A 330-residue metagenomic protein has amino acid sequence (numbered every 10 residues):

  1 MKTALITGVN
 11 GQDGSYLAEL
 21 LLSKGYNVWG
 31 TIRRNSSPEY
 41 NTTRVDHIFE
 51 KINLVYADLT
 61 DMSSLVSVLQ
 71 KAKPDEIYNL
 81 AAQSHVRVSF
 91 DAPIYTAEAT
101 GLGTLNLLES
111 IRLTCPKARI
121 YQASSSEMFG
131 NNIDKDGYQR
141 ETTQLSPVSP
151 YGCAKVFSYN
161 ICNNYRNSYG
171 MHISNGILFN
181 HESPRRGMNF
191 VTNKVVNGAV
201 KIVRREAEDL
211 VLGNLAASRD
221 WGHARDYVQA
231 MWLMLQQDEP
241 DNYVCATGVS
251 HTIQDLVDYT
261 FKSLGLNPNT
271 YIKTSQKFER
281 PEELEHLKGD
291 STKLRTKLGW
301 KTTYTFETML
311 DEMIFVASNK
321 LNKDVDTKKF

Functional and structural regions predicted by a protein language model:
M1-H181, R225, L235, Y304 (+2 more regions): N-terminal Rossmann-like NAD(P)+-binding domain of SDR-like oxidoreductases, especially those catalyzing
T60, D91, A99-L102, T142 (+8 more regions): Residue-level signal for the nucleotide or nucleotide-sugar donor/cofactor binding architecture
K117, I173, A207, P240-N242 (+1 more regions): Short secondary-structure junction motifs
N132-Y138, V156, N160-Q236, G248-I253 (+1 more regions): NAD(P)-dependent short-chain dehydrogenase/reductase
L210, N214, D241-Y243, H251-D258 (+3 more regions): C-terminal "lid/loop" region of Rossmann-like NAD(P)-dependent oxidoreductases
Y227, M231, C245, L256 (+2 more regions): Non-catalytic, hydrophobic alpha-helical segments
K288-F330: C-terminal amphipathic/interface module of NAD(P)-dependent oxidoreductases and related NAD-binding regulators
